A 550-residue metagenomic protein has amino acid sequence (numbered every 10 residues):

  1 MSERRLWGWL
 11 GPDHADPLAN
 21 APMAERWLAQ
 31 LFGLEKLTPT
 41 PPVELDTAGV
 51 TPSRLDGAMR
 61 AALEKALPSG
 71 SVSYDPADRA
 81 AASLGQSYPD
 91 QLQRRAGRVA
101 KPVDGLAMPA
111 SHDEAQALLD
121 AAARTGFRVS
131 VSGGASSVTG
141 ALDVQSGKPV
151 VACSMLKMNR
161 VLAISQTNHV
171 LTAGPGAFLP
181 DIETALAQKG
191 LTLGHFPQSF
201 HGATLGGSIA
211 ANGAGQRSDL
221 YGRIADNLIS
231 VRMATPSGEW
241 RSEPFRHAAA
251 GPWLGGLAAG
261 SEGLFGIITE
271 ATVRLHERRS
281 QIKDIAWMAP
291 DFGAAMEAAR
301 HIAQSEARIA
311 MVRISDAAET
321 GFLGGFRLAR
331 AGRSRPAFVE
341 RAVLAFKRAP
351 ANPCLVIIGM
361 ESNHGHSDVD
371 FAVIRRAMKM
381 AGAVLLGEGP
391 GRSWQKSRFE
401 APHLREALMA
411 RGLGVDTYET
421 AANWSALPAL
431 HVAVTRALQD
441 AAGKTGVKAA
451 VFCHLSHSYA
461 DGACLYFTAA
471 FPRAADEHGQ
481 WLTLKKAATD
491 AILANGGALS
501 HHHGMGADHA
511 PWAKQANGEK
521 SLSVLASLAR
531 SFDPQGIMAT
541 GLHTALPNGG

Functional and structural regions predicted by a protein language model:
M1-D120, V138-H169, G321, F326 (+4 more regions): N-terminal flexible segment immediately upstream of the FAD-binding catalytic core in FAD-dependent oxidoreductases
P17-L37, V72-Q93, M296, R300-A487 (+1 more regions): C-terminal substrate-recognition/cap domain of FAD-linked oxidoreductases
G105-A110, K283-P290, I358-M360, Y418-A422: Short, well-ordered beta-strand elements within core beta-sheets of diverse protein domains
N159-S315, I537, G550: FAD-binding subdomain of flavoenzyme oxidoreductases
G506-G550: Activity-critical C-terminal alpha-helical subdomain
